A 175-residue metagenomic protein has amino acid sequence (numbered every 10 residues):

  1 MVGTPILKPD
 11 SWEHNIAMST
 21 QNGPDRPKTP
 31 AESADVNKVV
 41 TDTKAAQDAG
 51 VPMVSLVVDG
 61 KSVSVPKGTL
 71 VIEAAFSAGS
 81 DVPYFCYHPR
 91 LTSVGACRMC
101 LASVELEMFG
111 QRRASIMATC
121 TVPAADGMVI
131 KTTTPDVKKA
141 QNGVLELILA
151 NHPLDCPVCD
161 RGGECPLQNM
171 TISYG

Functional and structural regions predicted by a protein language model:
I6, D10-G50: Intrinsic disorder at enzyme termini
G23-D42, R98-G175: Fe-S ferredoxin-like electron-transfer domains and their immediately adjacent linker/connector regions across
D48-K61: Eukaryote-biased recognition of intrinsically disordered, low-complexity regulatory segments
L56-V58, S80-L91, L145-D155: Ferredoxin-like iron-sulfur electron-transfer modules
T69-E73: Short, structural beta-strand-to-alpha-helix junction motif
T92-R98: Short, surface-exposed loop/turn segments at secondary-structure boundaries that line and modulate
